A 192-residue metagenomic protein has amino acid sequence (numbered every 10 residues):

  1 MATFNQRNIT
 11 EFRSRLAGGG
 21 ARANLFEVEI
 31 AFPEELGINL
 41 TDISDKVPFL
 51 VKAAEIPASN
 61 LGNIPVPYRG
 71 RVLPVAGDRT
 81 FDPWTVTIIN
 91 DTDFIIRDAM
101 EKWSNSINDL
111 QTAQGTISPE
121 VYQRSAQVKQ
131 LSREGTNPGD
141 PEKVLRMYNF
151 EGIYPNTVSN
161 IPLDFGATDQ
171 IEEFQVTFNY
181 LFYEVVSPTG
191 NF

Functional and structural regions predicted by a protein language model:
M1-F192: Glycine-rich, low-complexity intrinsically disordered segments
